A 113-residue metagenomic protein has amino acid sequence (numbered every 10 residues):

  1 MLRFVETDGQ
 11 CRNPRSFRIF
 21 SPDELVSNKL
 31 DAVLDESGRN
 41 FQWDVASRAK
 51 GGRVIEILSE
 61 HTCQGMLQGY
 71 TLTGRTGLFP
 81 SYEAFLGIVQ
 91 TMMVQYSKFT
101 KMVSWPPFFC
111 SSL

Functional and structural regions predicted by a protein language model:
M1-L113: Thiamine diphosphate
